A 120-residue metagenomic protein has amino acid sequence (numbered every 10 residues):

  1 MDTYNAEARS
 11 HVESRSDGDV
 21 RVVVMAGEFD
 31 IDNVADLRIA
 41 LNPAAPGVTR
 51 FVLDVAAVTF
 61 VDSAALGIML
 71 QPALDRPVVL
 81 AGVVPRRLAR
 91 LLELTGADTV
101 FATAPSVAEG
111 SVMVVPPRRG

Functional and structural regions predicted by a protein language model:
M1-D17, G47, A108-G120: Actinobacteria-biased recognition of intrinsically disordered, low-complexity terminal regions
D2-I39: STAS-typified acidic loop motif
E13, R21, T59-V61, A104: N-terminal hydrophobic or amphipathic segments with adjacent small-residue motifs that include Sec signal peptides
A26, A73-L74, P117: A short, structure-level motif marking secondary-structure boundaries and short turns
I31-F101: Amphipathic alpha-helical interaction surfaces in cytosolic regulatory modules
V100-E109: Short acidic-hydrophobic, aromatic-tinged amphipathic segments that line or gate anion-handling sites
